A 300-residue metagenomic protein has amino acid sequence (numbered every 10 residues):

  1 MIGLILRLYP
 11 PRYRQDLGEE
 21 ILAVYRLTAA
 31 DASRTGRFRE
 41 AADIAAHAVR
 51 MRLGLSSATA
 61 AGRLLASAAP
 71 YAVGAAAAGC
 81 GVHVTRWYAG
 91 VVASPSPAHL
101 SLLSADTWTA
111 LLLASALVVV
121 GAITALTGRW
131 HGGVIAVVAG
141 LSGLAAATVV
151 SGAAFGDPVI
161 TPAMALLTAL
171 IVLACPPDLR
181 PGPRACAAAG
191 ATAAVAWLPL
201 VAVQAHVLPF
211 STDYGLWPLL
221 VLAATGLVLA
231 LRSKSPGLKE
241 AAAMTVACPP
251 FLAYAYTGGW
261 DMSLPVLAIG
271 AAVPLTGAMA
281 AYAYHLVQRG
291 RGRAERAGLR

Functional and structural regions predicted by a protein language model:
M1-D31: Disordered, charged N-terminal biogenesis/targeting segments of membrane/secreted proteins
E19-S96: Cytosolic juxtamembrane regions of integral membrane proteins
G62-R300: Hydrophobic alpha-helical bundles in membrane proteins
